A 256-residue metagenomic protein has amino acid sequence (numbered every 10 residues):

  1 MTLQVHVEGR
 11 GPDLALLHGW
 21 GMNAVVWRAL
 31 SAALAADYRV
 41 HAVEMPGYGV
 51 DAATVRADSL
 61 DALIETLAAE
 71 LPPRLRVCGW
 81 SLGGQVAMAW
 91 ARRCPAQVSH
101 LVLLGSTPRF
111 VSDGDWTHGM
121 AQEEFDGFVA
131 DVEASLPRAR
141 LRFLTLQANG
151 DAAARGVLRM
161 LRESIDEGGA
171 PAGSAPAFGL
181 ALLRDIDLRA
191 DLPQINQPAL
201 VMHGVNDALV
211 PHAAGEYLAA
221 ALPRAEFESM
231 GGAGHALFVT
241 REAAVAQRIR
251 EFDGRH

Functional and structural regions predicted by a protein language model:
T2-A53, L60: Conserved HGGG/HGGXW glycine-rich cap/lid loop of the alpha/beta-hydrolase fold
D61-L75: Conserved acidic catalytic loop of the alpha/beta-hydrolase fold
G79-G83, A87: Gly/Ala-rich beta-loop-alpha elbow adjacent to hydrolase catalytic centers
R92-R93, V98-E133, A175: Flexible "cap/lid" loop of the alpha/beta hydrolase fold
E133-I186, A190-D191: Conserved alpha/beta-hydrolase catalytic His-Asp/Glu region
I195, V201-H203, D207: Short beta-strand/loop motif that positions the catalytic acidic residue of the alpha/beta-hydrolase fold
A208-A214: Conserved alpha/beta-hydrolase "acid-adjacent" motif
A233-A246: Catalytic histidine-centered segment of alpha/beta-hydrolase-like enzymes
